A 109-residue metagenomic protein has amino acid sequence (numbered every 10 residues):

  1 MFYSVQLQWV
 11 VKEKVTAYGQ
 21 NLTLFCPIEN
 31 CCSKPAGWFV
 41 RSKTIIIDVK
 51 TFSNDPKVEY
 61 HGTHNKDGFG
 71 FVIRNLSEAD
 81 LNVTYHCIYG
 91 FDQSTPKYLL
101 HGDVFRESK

Functional and structural regions predicted by a protein language model:
M1-K12: N-terminal Sec-dependent signal peptide, specifically the hydrophobic helical h-region
F2, E59-N65: Short, charged low-complexity linear segments at domain edges
W9, L24, W38, V58 (+2 more regions): Hydrophobic beta-strand residues in large extracellular and virion-surface proteins
K14, I45-I47, K97-L100: Generic detection of short hydrophobic beta-strand segments and adjacent strand-loop junctions
V15, N21, C31, K43 (+3 more regions): Disulfide-stabilized cysteine-rich extracellular repeat microdomains
T16-F25, H64-G68, R74-C87: Solvent-exposed loop/turn motifs of extracellular immunoglobulin-like beta-sandwich domains
F25-E59: N-terminal V-set
L76-A79, T84-K109: Extracellular/luminal immunoglobulin-like beta-sandwich modules
